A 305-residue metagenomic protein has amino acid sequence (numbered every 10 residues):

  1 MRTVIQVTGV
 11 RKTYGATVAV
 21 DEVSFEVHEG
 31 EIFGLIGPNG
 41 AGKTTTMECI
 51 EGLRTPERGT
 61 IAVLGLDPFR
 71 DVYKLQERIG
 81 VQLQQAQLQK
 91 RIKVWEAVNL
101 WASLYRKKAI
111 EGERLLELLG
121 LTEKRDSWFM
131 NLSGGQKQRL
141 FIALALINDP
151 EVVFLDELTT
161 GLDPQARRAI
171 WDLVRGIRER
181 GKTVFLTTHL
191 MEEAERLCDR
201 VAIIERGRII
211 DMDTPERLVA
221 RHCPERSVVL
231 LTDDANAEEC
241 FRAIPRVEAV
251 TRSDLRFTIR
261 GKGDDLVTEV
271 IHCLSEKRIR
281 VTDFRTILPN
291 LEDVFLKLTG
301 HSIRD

Functional and structural regions predicted by a protein language model:
R2-I5, K12-E205, I210-D211: ABC transporter nucleotide-binding domains
R78, A97, E111, L115 (+5 more regions): Hydrophobic alpha-helical segments typical of transmembrane helices and their membrane-interface/capping positions
I79, G120, V174, H222 (+2 more regions): Hydrophobic aliphatic residues
D172-G261: ABC transporter nucleotide-binding domain
P224-H301, D305: Short, charged/small-residue-rich alpha-helical element at the C-terminal edge of ABC transporter nucleotide-binding
